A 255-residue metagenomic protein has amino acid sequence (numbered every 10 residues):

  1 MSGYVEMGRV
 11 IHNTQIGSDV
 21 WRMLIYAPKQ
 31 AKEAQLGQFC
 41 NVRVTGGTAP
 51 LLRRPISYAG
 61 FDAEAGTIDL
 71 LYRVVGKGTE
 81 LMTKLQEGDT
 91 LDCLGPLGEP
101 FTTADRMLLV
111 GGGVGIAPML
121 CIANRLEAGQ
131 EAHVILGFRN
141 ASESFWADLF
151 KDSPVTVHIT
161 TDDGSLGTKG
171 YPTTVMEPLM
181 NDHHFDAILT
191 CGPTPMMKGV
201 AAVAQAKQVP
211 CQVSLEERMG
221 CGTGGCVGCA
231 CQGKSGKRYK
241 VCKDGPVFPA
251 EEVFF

Functional and structural regions predicted by a protein language model:
S2-E87: Ferredoxin-reductase
Y4, R238-F255: Short, basic/aromatic-enriched C-terminal tail that caps enzymatic domains
H12, G60, I159-T161, V213 (+1 more regions): Structural signal for conserved beta-strand scaffold positions within catalytic alpha/beta enzyme cores
K77-L215: FNR/FR-type flavoprotein reductase catalytic core
T194, E217-P246: Local cysteine-cluster metal-coordination motifs and their immediate loop/turn environment, predominantly Fe-S cluster
